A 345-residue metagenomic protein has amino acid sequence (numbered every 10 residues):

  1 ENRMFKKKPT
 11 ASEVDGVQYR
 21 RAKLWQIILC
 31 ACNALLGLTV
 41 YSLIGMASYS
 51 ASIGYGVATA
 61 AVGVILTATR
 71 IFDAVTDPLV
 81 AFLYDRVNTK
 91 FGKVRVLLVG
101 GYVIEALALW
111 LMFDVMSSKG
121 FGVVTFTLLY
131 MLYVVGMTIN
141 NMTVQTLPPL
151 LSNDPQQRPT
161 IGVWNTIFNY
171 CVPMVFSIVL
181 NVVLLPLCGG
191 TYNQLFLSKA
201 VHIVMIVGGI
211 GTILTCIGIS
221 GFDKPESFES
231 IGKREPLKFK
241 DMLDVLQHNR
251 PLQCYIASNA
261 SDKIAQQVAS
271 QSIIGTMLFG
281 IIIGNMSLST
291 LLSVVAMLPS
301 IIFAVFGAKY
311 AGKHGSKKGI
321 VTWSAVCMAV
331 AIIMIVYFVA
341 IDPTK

Functional and structural regions predicted by a protein language model:
E1-R3: Short, Lys/Arg-enriched N-terminal segments with co-localized hydrophobic residues within the first ~10-30 amino acids
F5-K345: Membrane-embedded alpha-helical bundles of multi-pass transporters/translocases, especially carrier/permease families
